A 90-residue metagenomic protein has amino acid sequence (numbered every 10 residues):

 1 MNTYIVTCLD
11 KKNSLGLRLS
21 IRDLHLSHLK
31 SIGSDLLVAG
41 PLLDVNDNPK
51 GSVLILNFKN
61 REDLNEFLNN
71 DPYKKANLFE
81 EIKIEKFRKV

Functional and structural regions predicted by a protein language model:
M1-V90: Conserved, structured core segments of small domains
